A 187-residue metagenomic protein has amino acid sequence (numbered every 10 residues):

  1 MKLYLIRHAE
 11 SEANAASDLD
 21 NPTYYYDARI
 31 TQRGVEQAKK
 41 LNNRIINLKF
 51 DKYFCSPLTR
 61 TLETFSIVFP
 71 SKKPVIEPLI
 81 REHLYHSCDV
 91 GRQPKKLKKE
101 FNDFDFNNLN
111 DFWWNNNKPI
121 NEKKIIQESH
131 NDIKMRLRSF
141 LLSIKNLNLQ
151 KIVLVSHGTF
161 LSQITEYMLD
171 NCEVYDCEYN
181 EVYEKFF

Functional and structural regions predicted by a protein language model:
M1-K2, H83-D103, N148-Q150, S162-F187: Acidic, low-complexity terminal tails and accessory targeting/binding regions of phosphate-metabolizing enzymes
K2, I6-I76, C172: Active-site-proximal alpha-helix that buttresses catalytic centers in soluble enzyme cores
A9-E12, T59-T61, R81-E82, G158-S162 (+1 more regions): Short, solvent-exposed loop/turn segments at secondary-structure junctions
A13-A16, P22-R29, V68-M135: Phosphate-handling substructures
I46-K49, I144-L149: Glycine-rich phosphate-binding loop signature in dinucleotide/nucleotide-binding domains
C55-S56, M135, V155-S156: Short beta-strand scaffold positions
D132-L147: A short, acidic, amphipathic alpha-helical segment used as a generic capping/interface helix at domain edges
I144-N146, L154-G158: His/acidic metal-ligating clusters that form di-metal
